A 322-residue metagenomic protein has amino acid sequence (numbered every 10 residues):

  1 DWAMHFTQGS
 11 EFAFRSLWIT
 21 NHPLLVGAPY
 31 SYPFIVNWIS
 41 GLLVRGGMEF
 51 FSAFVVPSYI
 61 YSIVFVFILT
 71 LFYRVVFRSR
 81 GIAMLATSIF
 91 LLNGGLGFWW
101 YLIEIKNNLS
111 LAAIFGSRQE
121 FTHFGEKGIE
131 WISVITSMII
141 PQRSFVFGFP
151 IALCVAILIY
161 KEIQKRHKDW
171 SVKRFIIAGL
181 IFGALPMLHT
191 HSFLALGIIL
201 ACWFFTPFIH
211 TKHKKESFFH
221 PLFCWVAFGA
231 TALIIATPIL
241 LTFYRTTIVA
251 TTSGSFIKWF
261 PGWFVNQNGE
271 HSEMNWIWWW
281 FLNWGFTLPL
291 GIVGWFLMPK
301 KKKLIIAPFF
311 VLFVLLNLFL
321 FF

Functional and structural regions predicted by a protein language model:
D1-I151, T190, L194: Active-site lumenal/periplasmic loops and adjacent helix-entry segments of GT-C-fold, multi-pass membrane
L85-I89, L180, H213-F243: Hydrophobic alpha-helical membrane-interfacial segments at the cytosolic entry of transmembrane helices
T122-M138, I248-W278: Juxtamembrane membrane-water interface segments that cap and precede transmembrane helices
T136-I139, R174-H189: Membrane-interface alpha helices of multi-pass inner-membrane proteins
P141-V155, L233, K258-F321: Alpha-helical transmembrane segments at the extracellular/periplasmic loop-to-helix junctions of multi-pass membrane
F147-G148, A152-K173: Membrane-interface transmembrane helices that cradle and orient dolichyl/undecaprenyl
A156-I159, A195-H210: Hydrophobic transmembrane alpha-helices of multi-pass, membrane-embedded glycosylation machinery
W170-F182, I199, W225-A230, P299-F322: Transmembrane alpha-helix segments characteristic of polytopic inner-membrane glycan-assembly/cell-envelope
